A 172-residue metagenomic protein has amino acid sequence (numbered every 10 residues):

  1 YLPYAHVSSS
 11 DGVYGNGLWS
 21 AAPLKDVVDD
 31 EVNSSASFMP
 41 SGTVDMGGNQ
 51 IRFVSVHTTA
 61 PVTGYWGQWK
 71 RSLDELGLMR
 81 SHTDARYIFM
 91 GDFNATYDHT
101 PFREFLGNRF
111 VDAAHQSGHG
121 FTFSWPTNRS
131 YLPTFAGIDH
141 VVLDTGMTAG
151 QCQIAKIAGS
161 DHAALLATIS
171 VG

Functional and structural regions predicted by a protein language model:
Y1-G172: Soluble catalytic domains of enzymes that build or remodel membrane lipids, polysaccharides, and related
